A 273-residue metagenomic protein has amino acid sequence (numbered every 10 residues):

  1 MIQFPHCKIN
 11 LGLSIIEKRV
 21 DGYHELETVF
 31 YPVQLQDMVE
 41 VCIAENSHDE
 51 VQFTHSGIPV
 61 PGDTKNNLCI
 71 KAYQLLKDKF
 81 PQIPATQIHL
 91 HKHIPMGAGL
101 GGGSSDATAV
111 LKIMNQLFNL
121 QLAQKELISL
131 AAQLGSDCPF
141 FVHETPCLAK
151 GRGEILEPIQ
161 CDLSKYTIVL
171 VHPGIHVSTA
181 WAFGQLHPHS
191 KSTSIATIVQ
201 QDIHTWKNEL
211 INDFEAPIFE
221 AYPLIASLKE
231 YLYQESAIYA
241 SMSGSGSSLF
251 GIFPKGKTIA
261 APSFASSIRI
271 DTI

Functional and structural regions predicted by a protein language model:
M1-M96, Q116, L120-I128, Q160-D162 (+1 more regions): ATP-binding N-lobe of GHMP and related small-molecule kinases
L11, V39-V41, C69, G103 (+4 more regions): Residue-level signal for inorganic ion chemistry
L13, D37-V41, D137-F141, C147-L148 (+1 more regions): Short beta-strand scaffold segments in enzyme catalytic cores
P32, A132-Q133, F140-V142, I159-S164 (+1 more regions): Solvent-exposed alpha-helices and their adjacent loops that cap or buttress functional pockets in soluble metabolic
A85, A107, L111-L148: Contiguous, small/hydrophobic- and glycine-enriched helical/loop subdomains that border and often "cap" functional
H89-F118, S136, I238-F250: Glycine/serine-rich anion-binding loops at beta->alpha junctions that coordinate negatively charged ligand groups
H143-E144, L148-Y239, K255-I273: Conserved, helical-rich catalytic subdomain that frames metal- and/or nucleotide-binding sites in enzyme alpha/beta
